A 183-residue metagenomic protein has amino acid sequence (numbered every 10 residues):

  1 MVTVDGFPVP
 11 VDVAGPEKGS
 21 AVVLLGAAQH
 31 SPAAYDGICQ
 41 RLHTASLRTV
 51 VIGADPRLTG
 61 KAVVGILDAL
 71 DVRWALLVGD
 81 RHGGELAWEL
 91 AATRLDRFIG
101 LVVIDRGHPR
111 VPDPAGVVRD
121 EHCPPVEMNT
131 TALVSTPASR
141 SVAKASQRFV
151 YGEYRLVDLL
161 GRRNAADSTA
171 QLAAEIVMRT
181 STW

Functional and structural regions predicted by a protein language model:
V4-A14: A short loop-to-beta-strand scaffold at the N-terminal edge of the catalytic core in hydrolase folds
D12-P56: Conserved HGGG/HGGXW glycine-rich cap/lid loop of the alpha/beta-hydrolase fold
G37, E89-T93: Active-site signature of alpha/beta-hydrolase-fold catalytic machinery across serine- and Asp/Cys-nucleophile hydrolases
L58-A75: Conserved acidic catalytic loop of the alpha/beta-hydrolase fold
V78-A87: Gly/Ala-rich beta-loop-alpha elbow adjacent to hydrolase catalytic centers
L86-L90, P112: Hydrolases whose catalytic domains are alpha/beta-hydrolase-1, hotdog thioesterase, or metallo-beta-lactamase-like
D96-D113: A conserved short beta-strand
P109-S168: The feature captures the conserved acid-bearing segment of alpha/beta-hydrolase catalytic domains
